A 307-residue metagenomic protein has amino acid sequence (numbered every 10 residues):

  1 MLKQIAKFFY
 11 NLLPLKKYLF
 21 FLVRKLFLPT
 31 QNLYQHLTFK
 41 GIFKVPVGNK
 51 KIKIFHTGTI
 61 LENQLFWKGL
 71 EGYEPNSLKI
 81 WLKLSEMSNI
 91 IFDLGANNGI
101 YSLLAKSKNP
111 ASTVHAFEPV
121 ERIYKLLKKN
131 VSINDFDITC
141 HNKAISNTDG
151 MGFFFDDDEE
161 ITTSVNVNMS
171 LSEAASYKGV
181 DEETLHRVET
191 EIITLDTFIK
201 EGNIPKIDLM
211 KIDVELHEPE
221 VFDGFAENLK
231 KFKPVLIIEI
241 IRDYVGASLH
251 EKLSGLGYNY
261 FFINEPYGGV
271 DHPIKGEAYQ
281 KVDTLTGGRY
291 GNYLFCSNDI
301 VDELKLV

Functional and structural regions predicted by a protein language model:
M1-V120, K125-N130, F136-T139, V180-T184 (+4 more regions): S-adenosyl-L-methionine
T59, I145, E159, T197 (+1 more regions): Residues that form or immediately flank small-molecule/cofactor binding pockets and catalytic motifs
K68-F92, N168-F232, Y244, S248: Short internal loop-to-helix segment that lines adenine-nucleotide cofactor pockets
A96-N98, E121, I145-N147, V214-L216 (+1 more regions): Short, glycine/acidic-enriched loop or turn micro-motifs at the edges of active sites
G99-S102, Y124, T148, E218-P219 (+1 more regions): Short, well-ordered alpha-helical microsegments
A105, L127, F154, V221-F225 (+1 more regions): Hydrophobic packing residues within well-ordered alpha-helices of enzyme cores
F117, L195-K200, P205-K231, V235-I237 (+3 more regions): Internal alpha/beta domain cores that form substrate/cofactor-binding pockets in large enzymes and binding proteins
K128-I193: S-adenosyl-L-methionine
